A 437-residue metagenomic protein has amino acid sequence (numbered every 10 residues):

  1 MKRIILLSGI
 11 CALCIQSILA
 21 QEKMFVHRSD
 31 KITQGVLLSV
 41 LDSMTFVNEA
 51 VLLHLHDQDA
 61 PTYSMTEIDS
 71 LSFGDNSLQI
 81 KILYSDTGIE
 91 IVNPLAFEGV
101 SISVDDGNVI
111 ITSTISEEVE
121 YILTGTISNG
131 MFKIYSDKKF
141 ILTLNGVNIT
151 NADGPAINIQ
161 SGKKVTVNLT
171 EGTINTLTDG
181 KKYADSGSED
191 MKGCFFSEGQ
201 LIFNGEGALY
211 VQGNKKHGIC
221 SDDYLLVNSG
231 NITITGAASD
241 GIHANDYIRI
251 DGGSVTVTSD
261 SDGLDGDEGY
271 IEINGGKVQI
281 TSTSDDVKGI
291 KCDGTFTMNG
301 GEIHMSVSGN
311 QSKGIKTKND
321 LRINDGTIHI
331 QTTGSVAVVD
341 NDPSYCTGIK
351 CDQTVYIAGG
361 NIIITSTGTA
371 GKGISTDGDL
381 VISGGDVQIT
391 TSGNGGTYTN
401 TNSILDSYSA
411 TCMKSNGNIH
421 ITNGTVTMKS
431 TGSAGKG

Functional and structural regions predicted by a protein language model:
I4-C14: Sec-dependent N-terminal signal peptides
I15-A20: Sec/Tat signal peptide C-region and signal peptidase I cleavage site
Q21-S77: Compositionally biased alpha-helical segments
N76-G437: A composition-driven surface/loop motif
